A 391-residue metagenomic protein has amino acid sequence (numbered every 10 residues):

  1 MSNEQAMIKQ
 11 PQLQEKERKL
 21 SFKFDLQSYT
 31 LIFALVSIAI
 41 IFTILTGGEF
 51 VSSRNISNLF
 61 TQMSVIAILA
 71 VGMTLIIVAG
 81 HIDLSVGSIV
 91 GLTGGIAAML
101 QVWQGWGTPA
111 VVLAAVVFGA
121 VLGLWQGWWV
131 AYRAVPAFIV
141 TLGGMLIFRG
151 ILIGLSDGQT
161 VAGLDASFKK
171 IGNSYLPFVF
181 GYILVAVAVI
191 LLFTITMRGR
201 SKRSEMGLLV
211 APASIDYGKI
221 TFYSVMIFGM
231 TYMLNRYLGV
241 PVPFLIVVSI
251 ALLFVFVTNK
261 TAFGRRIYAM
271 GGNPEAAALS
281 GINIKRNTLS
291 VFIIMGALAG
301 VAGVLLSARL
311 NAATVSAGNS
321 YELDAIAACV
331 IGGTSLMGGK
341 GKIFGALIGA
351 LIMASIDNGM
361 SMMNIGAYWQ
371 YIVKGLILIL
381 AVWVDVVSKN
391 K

Functional and structural regions predicted by a protein language model:
M1-I40, Q159-T160, V189-T221, G229 (+2 more regions): Cytosolic-side transmembrane-helix boundaries in multi-pass membrane proteins
I40-Q104, W125-V135, I153, A276 (+3 more regions): Single transmembrane alpha-helix segments in multi-pass membrane proteins
G48-N58, I153, D157, T231-F244 (+4 more regions): Inter-helical junctions in multi-pass inner-membrane proteins, predominant in energy-converting antiporter-like
H81, G123, F292-G303, R309-K374: Transmembrane alpha-helical segments in multi-pass inner-membrane proteins
G105-M145, I348-G349: Alpha-helical transmembrane segments within multi-pass membrane transporters and channels
W106-G107, F180-L184, P212-M226, N235-L310: Helix-loop-helix "hairpin" substructures at the membrane interface of multi-pass membrane proteins
A137, A166-S167, F178-V187, G239-I246 (+3 more regions): Loop-to-transmembrane alpha-helix initiation sites
F148-T258, V315: Transmembrane helix-bundle core of multi-pass membrane transporters and related energy-transducing complexes
